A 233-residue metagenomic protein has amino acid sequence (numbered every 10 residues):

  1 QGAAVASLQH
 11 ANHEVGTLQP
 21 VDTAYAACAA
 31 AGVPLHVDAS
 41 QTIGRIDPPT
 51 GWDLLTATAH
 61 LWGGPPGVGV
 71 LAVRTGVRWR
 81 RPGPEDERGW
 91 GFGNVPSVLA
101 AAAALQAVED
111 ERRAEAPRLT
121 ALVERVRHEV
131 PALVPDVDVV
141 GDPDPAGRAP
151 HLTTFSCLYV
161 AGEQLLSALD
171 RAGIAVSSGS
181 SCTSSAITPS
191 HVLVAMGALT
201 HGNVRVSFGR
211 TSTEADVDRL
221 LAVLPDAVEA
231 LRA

Functional and structural regions predicted by a protein language model:
Q1-A233: Pyridoxal 5′-phosphate
